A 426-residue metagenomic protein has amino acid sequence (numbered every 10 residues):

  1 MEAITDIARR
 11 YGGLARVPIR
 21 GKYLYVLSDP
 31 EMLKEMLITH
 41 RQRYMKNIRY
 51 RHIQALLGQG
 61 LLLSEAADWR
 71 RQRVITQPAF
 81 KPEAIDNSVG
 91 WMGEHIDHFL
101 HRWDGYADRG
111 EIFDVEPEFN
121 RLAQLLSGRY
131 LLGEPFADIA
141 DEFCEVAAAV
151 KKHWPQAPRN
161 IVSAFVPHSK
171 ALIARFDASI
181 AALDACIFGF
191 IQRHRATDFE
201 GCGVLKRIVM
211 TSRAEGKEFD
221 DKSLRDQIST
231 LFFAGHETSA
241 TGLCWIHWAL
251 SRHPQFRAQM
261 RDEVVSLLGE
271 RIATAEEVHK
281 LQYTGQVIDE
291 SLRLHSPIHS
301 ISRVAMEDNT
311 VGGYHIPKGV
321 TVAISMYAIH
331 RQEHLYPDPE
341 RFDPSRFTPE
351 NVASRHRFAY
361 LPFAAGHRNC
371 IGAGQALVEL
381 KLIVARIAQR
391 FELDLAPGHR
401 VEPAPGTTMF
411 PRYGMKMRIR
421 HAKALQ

Functional and structural regions predicted by a protein language model:
M1-G12, A185, G189, R271-G312: Conserved cytochrome P450 K-helix E-x-x-R motif and the immediately C-terminal K′/meander segment
M1-R71, G90-R102, L122, A137-D138 (+3 more regions): N-terminal membrane-proximal hinge/A-helix region immediately C-terminal to the signal-anchor transmembrane segment
A8, I96-L100, V146-V150, V265-A273 (+3 more regions): Cytochrome P450 proximal C-terminal region
M45-R51, A84-T241, Q259: Cytochrome P450 heme-thiolate monooxygenase catalytic core
P82-I85, F199, A275-Q282, C370-G372: Conserved, non-catalytic sequence blocks in retroelement Pol enzymes and Pol-derived host proteins
T238-E263, G374-Q389: Cytochrome P450 catalytic-core helices
I324-N351: Conserved cytochrome P450 K-helix/beta-meander segment immediately N-terminal to the heme-binding cysteine loop
